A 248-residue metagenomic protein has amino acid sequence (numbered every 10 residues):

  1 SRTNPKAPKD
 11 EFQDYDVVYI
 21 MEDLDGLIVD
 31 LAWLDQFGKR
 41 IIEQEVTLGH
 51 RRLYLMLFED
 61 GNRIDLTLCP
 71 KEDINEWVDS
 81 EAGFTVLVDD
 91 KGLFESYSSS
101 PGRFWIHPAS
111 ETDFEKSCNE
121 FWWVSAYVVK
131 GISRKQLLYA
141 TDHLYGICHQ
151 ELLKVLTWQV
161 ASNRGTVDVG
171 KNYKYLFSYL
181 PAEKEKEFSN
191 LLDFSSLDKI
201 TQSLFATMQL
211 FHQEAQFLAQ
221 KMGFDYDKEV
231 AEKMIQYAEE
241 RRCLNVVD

Functional and structural regions predicted by a protein language model:
S1-R2, E232: Short secondary-structure junction/hinge motifs that connect adjacent elements
R2-Q13, V17-N75: Metal-dependent nucleotidyltransferase catalytic core
E11, G83-L87, Y175: Residue-level preference for alpha-helix termini and adjacent loops
D25-L27, E76, G146-I147, G165: Single-residue recognition of alpha-helix boundary sites
R40-H50, V88-S99, A182-L191: Short secondary-structure transition/capping segments
K71-D89: A short alpha->loop->secondary-structure connector
G83-K116: A short, charged helix-loop
W105-D248: Conserved nucleotidyltransferase catalytic core and NTase-mimicking acidic/glycine-rich helix/loop elements in nucleic
